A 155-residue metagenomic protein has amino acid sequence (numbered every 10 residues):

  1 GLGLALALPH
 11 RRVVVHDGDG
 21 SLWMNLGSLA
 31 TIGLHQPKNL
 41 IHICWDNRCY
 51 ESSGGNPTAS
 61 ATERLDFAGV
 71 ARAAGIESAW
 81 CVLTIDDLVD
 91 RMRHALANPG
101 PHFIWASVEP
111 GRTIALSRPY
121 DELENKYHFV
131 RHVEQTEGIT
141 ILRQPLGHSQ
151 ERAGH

Functional and structural regions predicted by a protein language model:
G1-V133: Thiamine diphosphate
P119-H155: SAM-dependent methyltransferases
